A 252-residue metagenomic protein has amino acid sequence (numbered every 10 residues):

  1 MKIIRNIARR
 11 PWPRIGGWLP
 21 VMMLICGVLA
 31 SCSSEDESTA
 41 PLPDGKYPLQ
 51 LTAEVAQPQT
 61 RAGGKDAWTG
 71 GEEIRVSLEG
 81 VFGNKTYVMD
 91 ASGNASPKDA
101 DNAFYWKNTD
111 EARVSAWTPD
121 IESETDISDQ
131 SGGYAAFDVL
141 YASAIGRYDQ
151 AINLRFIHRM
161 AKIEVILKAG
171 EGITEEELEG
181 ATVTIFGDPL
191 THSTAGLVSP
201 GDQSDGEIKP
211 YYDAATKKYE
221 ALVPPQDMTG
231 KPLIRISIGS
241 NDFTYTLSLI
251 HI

Functional and structural regions predicted by a protein language model:
M1-P13: N-terminal secretory signal peptides that target proteins for export/translocation
K2-I3, G17, I25-L249: Sec-type signal peptide cleavage vicinity
R10-M22: Sec-dependent N-terminal signal peptides
